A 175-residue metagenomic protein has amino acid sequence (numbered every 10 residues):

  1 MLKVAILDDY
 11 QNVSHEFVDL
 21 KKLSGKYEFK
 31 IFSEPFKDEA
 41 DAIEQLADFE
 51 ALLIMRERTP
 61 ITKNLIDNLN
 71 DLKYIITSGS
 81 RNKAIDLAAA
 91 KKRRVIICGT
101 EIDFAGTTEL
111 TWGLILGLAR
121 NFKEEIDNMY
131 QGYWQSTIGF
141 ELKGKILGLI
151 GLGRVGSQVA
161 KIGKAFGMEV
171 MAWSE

Functional and structural regions predicted by a protein language model:
M1, L72, K143-I146: Phosphate-coordination loops involved in phosphoryl transfer and adenosine-cofactor binding
M1-A51, M55-R56: N-terminal glycine-/charge-rich "phosphate-binding" loop or analogous flexible N-terminal tail
L7-D9, E34, S80, L152 (+1 more regions): Cofactor-binding loop segments of dinucleotide-utilizing enzymes, especially the Rossmann-like FAD- and NAD(P)+-binding
H15-F17, D41, T62-L65, A84-L87 (+1 more regions): Short glycine-/acidic-enriched loop or helix-start segments at secondary-structure transitions that form or flank
L23, K91, K164: Anion (oxyanion) recognition and catalysis
F29, I96-I97, V170: Hydrophobic beta-strand scaffold residues
F49-I126, Y130, G139-F140: Phosphate/diphosphate ligand-binding glycine-rich loop within oxidoreductases
T137-E175: Rossmann-like dinucleotide/phosphate-binding beta-alpha-beta segment
